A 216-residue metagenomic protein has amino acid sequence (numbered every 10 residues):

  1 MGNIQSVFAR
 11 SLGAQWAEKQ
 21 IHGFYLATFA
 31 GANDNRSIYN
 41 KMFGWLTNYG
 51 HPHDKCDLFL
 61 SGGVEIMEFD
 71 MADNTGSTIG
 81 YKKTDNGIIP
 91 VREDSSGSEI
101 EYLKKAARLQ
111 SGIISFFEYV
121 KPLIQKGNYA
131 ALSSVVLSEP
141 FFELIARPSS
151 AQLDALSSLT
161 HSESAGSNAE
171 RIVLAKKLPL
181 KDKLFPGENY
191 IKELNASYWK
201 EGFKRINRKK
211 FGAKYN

Functional and structural regions predicted by a protein language model:
M1-N216: Long, contiguous domain-sized segments
